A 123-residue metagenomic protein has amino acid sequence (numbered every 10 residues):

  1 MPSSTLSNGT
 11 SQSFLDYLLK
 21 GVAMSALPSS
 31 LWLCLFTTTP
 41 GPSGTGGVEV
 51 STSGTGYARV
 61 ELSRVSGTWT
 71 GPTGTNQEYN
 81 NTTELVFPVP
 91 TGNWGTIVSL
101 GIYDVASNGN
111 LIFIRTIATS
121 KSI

Functional and structural regions predicted by a protein language model:
M1-L100, D104-I123: Small cysteine-rich, disulfide-bonded extracellular modules of the LU/uPAR three-finger superfamily and closely related
